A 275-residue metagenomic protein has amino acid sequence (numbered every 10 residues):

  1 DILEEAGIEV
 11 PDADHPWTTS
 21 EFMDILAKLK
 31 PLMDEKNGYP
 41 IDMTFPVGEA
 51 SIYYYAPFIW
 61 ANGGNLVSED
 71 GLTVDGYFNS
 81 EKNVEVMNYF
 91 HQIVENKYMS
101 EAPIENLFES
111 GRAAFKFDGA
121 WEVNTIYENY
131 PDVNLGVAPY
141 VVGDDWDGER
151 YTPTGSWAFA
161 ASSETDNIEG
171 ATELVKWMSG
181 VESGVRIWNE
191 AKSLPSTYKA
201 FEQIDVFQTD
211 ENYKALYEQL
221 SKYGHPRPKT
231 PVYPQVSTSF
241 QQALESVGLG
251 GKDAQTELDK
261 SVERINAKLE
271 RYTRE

Functional and structural regions predicted by a protein language model:
D1-D12, M43-G71, P153-A161, V236-E245: Periplasmic solute-binding protein
I2-P11, L32, N96, E164-A171 (+1 more regions): Short helix-loop capping/hinge motifs at secondary-structure junctions, enriched in acidic/polar residues
F22, L29, A56-I59, L107-F115: Hydrophobic residues within well-ordered alpha-helices
M23-K30, G64, D70-E101: Glycine-centered hinge/linker elements that transmit conformational signals in sensory and ligand-binding systems
P31-V47, G180-A191, K268-E275: Bilobed periplasmic-binding protein-like "clamshell/Venus-flytrap" ligand-binding domains
E81-V84, N88, I93-M99, E128-S193 (+2 more regions): Extracytoplasmic/periplasmic substrate-recognition and gating elements
A114-D118, G136: Paired acidic/hydrophobic, glycine-rich loop segments that form the ligand-binding mouth/hinge of periplasmic-binding
P131, A138, N189-Q242, S246 (+1 more regions): Long, aromatic- and glycine/proline-rich binding clefts that accommodate carbohydrate-like moieties
